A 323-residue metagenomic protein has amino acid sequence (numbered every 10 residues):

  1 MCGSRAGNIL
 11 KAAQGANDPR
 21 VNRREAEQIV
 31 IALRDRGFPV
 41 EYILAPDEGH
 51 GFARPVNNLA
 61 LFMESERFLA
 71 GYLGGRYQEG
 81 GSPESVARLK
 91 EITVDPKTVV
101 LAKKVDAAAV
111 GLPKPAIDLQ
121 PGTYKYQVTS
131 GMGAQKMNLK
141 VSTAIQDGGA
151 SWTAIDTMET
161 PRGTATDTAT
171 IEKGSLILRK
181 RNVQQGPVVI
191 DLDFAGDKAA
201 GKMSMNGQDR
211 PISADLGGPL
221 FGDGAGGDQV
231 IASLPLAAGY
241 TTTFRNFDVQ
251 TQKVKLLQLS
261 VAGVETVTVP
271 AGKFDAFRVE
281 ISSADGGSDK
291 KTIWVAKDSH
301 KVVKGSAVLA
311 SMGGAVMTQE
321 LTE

Functional and structural regions predicted by a protein language model:
M1-G3: Active-site nucleophile elbow and catalytic-triad environment of alpha/beta-hydrolase enzymes
A6, A12-Q14, D18: Short beta-strand/loop motif that positions the catalytic acidic residue of the alpha/beta-hydrolase fold
I9, R24-E27, I31-E41, P46-A109: Alpha/beta-hydrolase-fold serine-hydrolase catalytic core, especially in secreted/extracellular enzymes
D18, H50, A296: Acidic active-site catalytic centers that drive phospho-/nucleotidyl reactions and related ester hydrolyses
V21: Substrate-binding strand-loop-helix patch in Rossmann-like NAD(P)-dependent oxidoreductase/epimerase domains
A108-K198, M205, A238-E323: Acidic, serine/threonine-rich low-complexity disordered tracts
A199-Q229: Acidic/charged, solvent-exposed loop-and-adjacent secondary-structure segments enriched in E/D, K/R, S/T, and G/P
Q229-P235: Extended amphipathic alpha-helical elements
